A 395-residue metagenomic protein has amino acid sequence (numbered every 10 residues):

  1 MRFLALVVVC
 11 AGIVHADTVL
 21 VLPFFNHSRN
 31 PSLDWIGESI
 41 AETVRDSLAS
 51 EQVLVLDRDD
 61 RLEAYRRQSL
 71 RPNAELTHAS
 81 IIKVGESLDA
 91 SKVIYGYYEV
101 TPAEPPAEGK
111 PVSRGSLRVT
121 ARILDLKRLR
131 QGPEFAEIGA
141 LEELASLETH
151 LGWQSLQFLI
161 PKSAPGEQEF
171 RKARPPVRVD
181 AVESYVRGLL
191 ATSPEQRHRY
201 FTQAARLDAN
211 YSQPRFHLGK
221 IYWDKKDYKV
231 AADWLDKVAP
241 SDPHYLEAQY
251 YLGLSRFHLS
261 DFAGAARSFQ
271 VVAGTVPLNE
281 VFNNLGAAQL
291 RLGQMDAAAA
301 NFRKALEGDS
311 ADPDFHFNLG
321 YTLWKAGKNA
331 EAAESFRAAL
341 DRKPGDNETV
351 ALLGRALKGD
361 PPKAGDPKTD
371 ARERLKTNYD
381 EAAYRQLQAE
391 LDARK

Functional and structural regions predicted by a protein language model:
A16-D17, E42, S47-S50, L54 (+4 more regions): C-terminal/domain-edge helix-coil "capping" segments
D17-K83, S87, S91-K110, L126 (+2 more regions): Short beta-strand->alpha-helix linker/helix-N-cap micro-motif that forms a surface specificity/interaction loop
P214, A248, V281-F282, F315 (+1 more regions): TPR alpha-solenoid repeat register
A333, L340-K395: Terminal, low-structured helical/coil segments at or just beyond the last alpha-helical repeat
